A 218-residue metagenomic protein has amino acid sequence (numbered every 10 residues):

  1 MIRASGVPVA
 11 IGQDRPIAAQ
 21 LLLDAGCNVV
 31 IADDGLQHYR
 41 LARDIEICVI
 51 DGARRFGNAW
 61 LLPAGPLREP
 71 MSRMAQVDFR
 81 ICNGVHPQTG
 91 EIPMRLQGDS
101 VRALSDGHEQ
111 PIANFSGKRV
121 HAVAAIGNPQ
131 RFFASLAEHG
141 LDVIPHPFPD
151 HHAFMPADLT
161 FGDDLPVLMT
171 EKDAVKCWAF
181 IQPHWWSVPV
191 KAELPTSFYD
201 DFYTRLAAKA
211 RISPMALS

Functional and structural regions predicted by a protein language model:
I2-G90: Phosphate/Mg2+-binding loops and adjacent switch elements in nucleotide/diphosphate-handling enzyme cores
A10, I50, I92-M94, H146 (+1 more regions): Hydrophobic residues at beta-strand termini and immediately following loops that shape nucleotide-binding pockets
I11, A124, M169: Small/polar loops that bind or transfer phosphate-bearing groups
I17-L21, R131-F132, K176-C177: Phosphate- and divalent-cation-binding pockets in alpha/beta enzyme and binding domains that engage nucleotide-derived
Y39-R43, S100, V188: Signature of alpha-helical transmembrane segments in polytopic membrane proteins
R55-P166, M215-S218: C-terminal accessory "lid"/substrate-recognition subdomains
P149-A153, H184-R211: Short, flexible loop segments at boundaries between secondary-structure elements
D163-P183: Phosphate-bearing ligand-interacting subdomains that bind or position ATP/ADP/UDP/GDP/NAD(P) or nucleotide-linked
